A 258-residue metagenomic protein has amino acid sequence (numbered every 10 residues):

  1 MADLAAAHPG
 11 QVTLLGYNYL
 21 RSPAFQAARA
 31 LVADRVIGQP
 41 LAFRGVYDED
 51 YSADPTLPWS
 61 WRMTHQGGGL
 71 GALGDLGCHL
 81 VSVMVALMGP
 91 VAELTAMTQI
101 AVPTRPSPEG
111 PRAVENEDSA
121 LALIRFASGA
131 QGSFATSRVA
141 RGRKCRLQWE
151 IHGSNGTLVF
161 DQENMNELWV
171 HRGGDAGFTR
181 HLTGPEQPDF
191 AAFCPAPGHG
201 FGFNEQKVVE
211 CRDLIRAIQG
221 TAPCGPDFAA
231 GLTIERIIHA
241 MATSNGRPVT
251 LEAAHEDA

Functional and structural regions predicted by a protein language model:
M1-A7, L31-D34, R125: Alpha-helical structural signal in soluble globular domains
A2, A6-A7, V12, H199 (+1 more regions): C-terminal helix-rich "cap/oligomerization" subdomain common to oxidoreductases
P9-L14, Y19-V114, L168, P248: Predominantly a Rossmann-like dinucleotide-binding segment in NAD(P)-dependent oxidoreductases
R35, G129, T221: Conserved G/P- and acidic residue-centered "switch" motifs that form tight phosphate/ATP-binding loops in soluble
C78, A135-R143: Glycine-rich phosphate/pyrophosphate-binding beta-alpha loops
P103, S107, A113, L121 (+4 more regions): C-terminal glycine/acidic-rich active-site capping loop/insertion
E115-N116, A130, R143-L147: Glycine/proline-rich active-site loop of Rossmann-fold NAD(P)-dependent oxidoreductases
